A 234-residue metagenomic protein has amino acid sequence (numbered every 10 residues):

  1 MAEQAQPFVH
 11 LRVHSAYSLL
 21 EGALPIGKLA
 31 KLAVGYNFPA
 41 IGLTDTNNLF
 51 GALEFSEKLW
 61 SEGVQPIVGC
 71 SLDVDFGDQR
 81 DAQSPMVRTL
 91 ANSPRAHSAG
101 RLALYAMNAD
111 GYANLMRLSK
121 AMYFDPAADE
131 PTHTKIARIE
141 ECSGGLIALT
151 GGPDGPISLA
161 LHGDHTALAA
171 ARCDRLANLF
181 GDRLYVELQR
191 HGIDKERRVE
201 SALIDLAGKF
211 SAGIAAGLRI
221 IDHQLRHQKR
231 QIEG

Functional and structural regions predicted by a protein language model:
M1-G234: Phosphodiester-processing cores and adjacent nucleic acid-binding clamps
